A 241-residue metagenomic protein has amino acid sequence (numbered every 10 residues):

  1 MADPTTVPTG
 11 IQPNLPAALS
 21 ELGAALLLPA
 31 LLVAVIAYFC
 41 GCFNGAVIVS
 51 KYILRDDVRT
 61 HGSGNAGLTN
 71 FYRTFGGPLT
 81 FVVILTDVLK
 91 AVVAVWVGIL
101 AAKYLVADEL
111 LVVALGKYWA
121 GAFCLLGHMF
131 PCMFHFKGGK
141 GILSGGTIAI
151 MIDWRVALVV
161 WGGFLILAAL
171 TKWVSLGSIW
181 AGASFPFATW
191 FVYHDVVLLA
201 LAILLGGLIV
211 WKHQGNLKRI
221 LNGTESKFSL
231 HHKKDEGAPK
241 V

Functional and structural regions predicted by a protein language model:
M1-L28: Short, strongly hydrophobic alpha-helical membrane anchors
L28-I53: N-terminal signal-anchor transmembrane alpha helix
P29, L79-V83, L89-M133, I152-V159 (+2 more regions): Nucleotide and nucleotide-moiety/phosphate-recognizing core
A37-C40, C124-H128, F164-A168, A202-K212: Alpha-helical transmembrane segments of multi-pass membrane proteins
V47-T80, G138, K218-V241: Cytosolic, membrane-interface loops and tails of multi-pass inner-membrane proteins
D56-L68, M133-G146, W173-A181: Short, non-helical or kinked segments that cap or interrupt transmembrane helices
N70-G76, G98-A102, F123, K140-T171 (+1 more regions): Interfacial segments of multi-pass membrane proteins
L158, V174-A181, Y193-L205: Loop-to-transmembrane alpha-helix initiation sites
